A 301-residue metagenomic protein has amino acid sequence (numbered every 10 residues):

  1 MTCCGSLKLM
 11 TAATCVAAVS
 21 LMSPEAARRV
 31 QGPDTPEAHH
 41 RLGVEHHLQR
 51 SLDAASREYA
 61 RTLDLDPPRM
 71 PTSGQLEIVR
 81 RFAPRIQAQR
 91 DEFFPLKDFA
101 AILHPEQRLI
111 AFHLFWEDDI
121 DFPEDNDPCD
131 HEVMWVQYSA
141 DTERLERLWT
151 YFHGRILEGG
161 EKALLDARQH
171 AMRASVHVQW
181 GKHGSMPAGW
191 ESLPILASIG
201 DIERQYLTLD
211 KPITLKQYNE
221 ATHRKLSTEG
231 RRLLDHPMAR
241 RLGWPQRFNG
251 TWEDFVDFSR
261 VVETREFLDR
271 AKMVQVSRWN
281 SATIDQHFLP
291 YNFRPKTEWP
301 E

Functional and structural regions predicted by a protein language model:
S73-R147: Short N-terminal edge-element motif at the start of the domain
Q107-R108, P123-V133, D141-E301: Domain-length functional cores that host ligand/cofactor binding and catalytic or interaction surfaces in mature
